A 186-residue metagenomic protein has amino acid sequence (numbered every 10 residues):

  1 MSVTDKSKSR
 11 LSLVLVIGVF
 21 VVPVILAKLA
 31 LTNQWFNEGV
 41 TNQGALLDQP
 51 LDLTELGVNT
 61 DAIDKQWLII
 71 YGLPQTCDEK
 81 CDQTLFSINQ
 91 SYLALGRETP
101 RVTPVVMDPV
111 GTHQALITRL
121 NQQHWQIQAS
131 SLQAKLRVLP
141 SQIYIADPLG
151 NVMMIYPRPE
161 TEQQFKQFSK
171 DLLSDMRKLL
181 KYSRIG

Functional and structural regions predicted by a protein language model:
R10-T32: Hydrophobic membrane-insertion alpha-helices, especially the h-region of bacterial N-terminal signal peptides
T41-N59: Short extracytoplasmic/periplasmic juxtamembrane "stem" segments immediately C-terminal to an N-terminal membrane anchor
A62-K80, I88: Short active-site neighborhood of thiol/selenol oxidoreductases, capturing the structured segment around
Q75-K80, G111-H113, E160: Short acidic, S/G/P-rich loop/turn micro-motifs used as interaction or catalytic elements
L85-V105: Conserved helix-turn-beta segment immediately C-terminal to the redox Cys motif in thioredoxin-like folds
I88, S141-P159: A short, hydrophobic beta-strand/beta-hairpin element that forms part of a small beta-sheet core
T103-V105, A115-L149: Short, internal strand/loop/helix patches that form the active-site neighborhood or redox-interaction surface
M153, P157-G186: Thiol-/selenol-based redox modules, centered on thioredoxin-like and closely related oxidoreductase domains
